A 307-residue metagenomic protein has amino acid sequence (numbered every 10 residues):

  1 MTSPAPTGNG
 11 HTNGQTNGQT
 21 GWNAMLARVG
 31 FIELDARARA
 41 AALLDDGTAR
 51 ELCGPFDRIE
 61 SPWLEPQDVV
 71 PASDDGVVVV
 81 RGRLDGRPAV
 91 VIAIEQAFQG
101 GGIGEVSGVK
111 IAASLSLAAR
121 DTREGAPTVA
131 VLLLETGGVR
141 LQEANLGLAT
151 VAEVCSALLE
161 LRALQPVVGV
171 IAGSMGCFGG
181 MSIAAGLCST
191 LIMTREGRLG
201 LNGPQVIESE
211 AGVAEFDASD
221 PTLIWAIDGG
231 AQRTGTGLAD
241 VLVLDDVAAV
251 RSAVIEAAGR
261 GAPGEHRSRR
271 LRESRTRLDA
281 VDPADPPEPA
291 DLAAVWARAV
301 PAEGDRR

Functional and structural regions predicted by a protein language model:
T2-G8, N17-C53, E208-R307: Amphipathic alpha-helical segments at domain termini/boundaries
F56-Q67: Short Pro/Gly-enriched beta-strand edge/turn motifs at strand-loop
D68-D85: N-terminal short beta-loop-beta anion/metal-coordinating cradle
D75, I103-A126: A short, well-ordered alpha-helical element
L84-G108: STAS-typified acidic loop motif
V91, V129-L133, V168-V170, I192: Structural motif
A126-E143: Short, glycine-/small-residue-enriched flexible loop/hinge segments at domain edges that mediate gating
G138-E265: Conserved catalytic cores of soluble enzyme domains, especially glycine-rich substrate-binding beta-alpha loops
